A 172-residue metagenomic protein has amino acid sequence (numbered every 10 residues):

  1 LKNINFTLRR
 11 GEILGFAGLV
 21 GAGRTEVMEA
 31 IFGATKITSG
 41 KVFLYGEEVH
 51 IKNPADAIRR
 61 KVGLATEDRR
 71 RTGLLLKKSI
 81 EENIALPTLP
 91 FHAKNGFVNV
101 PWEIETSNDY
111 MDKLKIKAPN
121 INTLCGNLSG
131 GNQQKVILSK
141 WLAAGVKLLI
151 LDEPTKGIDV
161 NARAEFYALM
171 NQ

Functional and structural regions predicted by a protein language model:
L1-Q172: Glycine-rich phosphate-binding loops of nucleotide-dependent enzymes
